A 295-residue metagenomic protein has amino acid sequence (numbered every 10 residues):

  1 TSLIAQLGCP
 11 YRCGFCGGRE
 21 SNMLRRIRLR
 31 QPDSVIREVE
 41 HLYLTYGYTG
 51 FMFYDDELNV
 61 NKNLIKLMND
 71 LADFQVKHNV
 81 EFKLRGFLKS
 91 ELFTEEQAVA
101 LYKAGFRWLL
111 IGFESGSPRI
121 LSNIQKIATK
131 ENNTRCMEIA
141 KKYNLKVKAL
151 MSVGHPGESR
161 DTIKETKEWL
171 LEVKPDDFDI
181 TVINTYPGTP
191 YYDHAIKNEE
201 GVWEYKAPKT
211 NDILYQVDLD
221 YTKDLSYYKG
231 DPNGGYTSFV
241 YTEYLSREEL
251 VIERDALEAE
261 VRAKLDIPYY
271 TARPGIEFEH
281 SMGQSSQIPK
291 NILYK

Functional and structural regions predicted by a protein language model:
T1-I4, P175-K206: Accessory C-terminal segments flanking Radical SAM cores
T1-K148, E168: Radical SAM [4Fe-4S] cluster-binding motif and immediate context
Q6, R25-R28, P156, E243 (+1 more regions): Hydrophobic alpha-helical scaffolding
C13, P190, I196, V202-K295: Radical SAM enzyme core and accessory elements
P32, K130, R160-I163, R247: Residues at or immediately preceding the N-termini of alpha-helices
S34-H41, R135, E165, W169-E172 (+2 more regions): A non-catalytic, amphipathic alpha-helix used as a structural packing/dimerization or gating element in enzyme scaffolds
K89-E91, G116-S122, M137-T162, T181-P187 (+2 more regions): Conserved strand-turn element in the central/C-terminal portion of the radical SAM core barrel that lines
Q97, P156-E172: Catalytic cores of alpha/beta
